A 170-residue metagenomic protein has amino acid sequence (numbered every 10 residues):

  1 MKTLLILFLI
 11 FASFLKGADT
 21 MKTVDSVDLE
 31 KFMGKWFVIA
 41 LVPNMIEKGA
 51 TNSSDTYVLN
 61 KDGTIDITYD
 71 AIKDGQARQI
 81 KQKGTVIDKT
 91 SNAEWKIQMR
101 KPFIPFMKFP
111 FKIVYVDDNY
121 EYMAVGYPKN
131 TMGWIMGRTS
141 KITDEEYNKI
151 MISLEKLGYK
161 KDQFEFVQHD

Functional and structural regions predicted by a protein language model:
L4-S13: Sec-dependent N-terminal signal peptides
F14-D170: A beta-rich soluble binding module of mature secreted/lumenal proteins
